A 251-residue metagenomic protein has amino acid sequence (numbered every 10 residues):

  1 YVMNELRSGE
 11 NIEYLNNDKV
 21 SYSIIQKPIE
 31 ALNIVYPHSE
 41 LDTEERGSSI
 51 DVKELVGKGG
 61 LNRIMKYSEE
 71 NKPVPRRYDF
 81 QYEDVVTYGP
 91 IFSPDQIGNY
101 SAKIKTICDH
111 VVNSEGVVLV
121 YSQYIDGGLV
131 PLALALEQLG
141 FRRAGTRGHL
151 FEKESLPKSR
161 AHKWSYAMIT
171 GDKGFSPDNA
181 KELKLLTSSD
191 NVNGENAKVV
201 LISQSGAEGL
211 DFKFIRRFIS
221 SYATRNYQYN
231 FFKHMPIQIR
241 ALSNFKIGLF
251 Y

Functional and structural regions predicted by a protein language model:
Y1-D211, Y251: Helicase motor interdomain insertion/brace
P131, K213-F214, F232-K233: Generic recognition of short, well-ordered alpha-helical segments
L136-L139, R216-S220, M235-Q238: Glycine-rich, phosphate-binding/catalytic loops in enzymes
S205-G206, Y222-T224: Conserved Walker B
D211-A223, G248-F250: A short beta-strand element within the Helicase C-terminal
R225-G248: Conserved SF2 helicase motif VI
